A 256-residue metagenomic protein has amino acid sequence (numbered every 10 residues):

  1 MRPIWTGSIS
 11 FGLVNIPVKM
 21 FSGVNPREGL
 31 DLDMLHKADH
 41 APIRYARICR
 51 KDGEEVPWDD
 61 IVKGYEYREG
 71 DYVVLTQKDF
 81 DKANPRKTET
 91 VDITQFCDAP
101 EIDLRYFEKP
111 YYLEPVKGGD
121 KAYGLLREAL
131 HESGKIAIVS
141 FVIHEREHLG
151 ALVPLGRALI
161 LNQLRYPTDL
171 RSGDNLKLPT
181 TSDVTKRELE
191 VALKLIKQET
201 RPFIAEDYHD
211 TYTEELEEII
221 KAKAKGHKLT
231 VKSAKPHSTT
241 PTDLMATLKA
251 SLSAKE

Functional and structural regions predicted by a protein language model:
M1-E256: Boundary segments of small protein-protein interaction reader/adaptor domains
